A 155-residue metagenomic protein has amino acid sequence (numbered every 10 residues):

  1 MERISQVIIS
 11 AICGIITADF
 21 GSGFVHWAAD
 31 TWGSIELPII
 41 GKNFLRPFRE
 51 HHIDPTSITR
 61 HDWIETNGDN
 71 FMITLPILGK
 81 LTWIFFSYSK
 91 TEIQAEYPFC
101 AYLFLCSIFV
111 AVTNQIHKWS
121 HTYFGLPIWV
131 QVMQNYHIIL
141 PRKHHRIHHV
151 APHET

Functional and structural regions predicted by a protein language model:
E2-I8, E96-F99: Membrane-interface helix-boundary signature
C13, T17-T155: Membrane-embedded catalytic scaffold of the fatty acid hydroxylase/desaturase
